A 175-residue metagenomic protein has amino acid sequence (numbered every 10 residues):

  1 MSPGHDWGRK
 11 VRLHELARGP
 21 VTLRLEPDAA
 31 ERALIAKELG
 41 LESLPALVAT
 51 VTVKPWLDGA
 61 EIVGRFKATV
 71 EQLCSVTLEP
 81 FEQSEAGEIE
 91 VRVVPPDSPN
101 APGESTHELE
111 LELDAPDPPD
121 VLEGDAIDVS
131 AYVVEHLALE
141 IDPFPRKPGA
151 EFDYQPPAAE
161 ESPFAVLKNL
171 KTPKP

Functional and structural regions predicted by a protein language model:
M1-P175: Acidic and generally charged, gly/proline-rich low-complexity regions
